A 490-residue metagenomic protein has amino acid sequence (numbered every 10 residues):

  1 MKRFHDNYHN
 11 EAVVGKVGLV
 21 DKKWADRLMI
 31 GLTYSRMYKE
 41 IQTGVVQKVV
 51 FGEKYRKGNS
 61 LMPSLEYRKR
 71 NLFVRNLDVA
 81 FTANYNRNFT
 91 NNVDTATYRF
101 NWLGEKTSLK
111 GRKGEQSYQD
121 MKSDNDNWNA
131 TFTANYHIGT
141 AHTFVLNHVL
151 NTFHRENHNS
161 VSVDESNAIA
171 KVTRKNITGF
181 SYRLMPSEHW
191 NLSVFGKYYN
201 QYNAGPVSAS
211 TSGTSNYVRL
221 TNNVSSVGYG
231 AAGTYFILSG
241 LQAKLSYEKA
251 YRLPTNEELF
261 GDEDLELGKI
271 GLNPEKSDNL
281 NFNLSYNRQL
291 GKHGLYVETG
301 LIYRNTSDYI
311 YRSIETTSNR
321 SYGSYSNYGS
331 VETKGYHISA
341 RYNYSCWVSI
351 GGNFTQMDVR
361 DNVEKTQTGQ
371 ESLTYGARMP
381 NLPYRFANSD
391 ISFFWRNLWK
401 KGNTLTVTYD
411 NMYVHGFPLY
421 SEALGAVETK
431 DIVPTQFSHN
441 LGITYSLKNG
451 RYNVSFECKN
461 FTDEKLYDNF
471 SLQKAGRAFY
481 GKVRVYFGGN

Functional and structural regions predicted by a protein language model:
M1, E40-V49, N92-F100, E156-D164 (+7 more regions): Outer-membrane beta-barrel translocator domains and adjoining extracellular loop/strand segments of Gram-negative
K2-R3, V46-Y55, E115-D120, N129 (+9 more regions): Extracellular loop and loop/strand-boundary signature of outer-membrane beta-barrel proteins
V14-M37, G58-G213, V218-R219, V224-G230 (+5 more regions): Face-selective signature of the C-terminal outer-membrane beta-barrel domain
L32-Y38, Y85-F89, L150-H154, G196-A204 (+10 more regions): Transmembrane beta-strands of outer-membrane beta-barrel pores
A232, N279-S285, N388-D390, A475-N490: Outer-membrane beta-barrel "beta-signal"
F236, A243-E248, R252, E275-K334 (+2 more regions): Membrane-embedded beta-barrel scaffold of Gram-negative outer-membrane proteins
Y251, N305-D308, I350, V407-S438 (+1 more regions): C-terminal beta-signal and adjacent terminal beta-strands/loops of Gram-negative outer-membrane beta-barrel proteins
Y296-S307, S326-P418: Gram-negative outer-membrane beta-barrel transporters
